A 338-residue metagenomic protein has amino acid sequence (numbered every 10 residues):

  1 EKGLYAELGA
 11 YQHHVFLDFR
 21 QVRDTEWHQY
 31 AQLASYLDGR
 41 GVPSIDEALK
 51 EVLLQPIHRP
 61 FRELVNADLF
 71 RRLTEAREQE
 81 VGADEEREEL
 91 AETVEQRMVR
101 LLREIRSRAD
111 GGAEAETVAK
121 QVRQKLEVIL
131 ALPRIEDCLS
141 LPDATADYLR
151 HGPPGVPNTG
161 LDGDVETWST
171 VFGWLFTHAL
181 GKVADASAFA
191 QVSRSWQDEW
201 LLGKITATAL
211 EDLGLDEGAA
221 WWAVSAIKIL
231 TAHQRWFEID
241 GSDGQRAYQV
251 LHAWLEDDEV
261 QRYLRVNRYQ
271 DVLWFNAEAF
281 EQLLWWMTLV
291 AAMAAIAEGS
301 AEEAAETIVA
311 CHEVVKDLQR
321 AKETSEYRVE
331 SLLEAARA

Functional and structural regions predicted by a protein language model:
K2-H28: C-terminal beta-strand-rich structural cap/linker in extracellular carbohydrate-active enzymes
L4, F19-Q21, Q32-Y36, G41 (+1 more regions): Terminal accessory regions of large proteins
